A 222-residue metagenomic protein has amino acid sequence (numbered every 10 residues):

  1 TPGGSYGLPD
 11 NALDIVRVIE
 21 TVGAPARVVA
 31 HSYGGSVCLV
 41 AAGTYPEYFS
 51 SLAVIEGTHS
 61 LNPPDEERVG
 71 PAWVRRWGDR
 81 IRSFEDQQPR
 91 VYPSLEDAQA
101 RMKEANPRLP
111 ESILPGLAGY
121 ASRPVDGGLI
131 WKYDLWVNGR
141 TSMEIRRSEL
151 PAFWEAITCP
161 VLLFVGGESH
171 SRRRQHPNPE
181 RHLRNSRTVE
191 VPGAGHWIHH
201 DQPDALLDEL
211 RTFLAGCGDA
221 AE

Functional and structural regions predicted by a protein language model:
T1-Y33, D65-R68, D208: Active-site loop/oxyanion-hole signature of alpha/beta-hydrolase fold enzymes
I19, A41-A42, E180: A conserved amphipathic alpha-helix that caps or lines the catalytic cleft of carbohydrate- and lipid-modifying enzymes
A24-V69: Conserved hydrolase catalytic core segment
I55-V91: A catalytic-pocket lid/entrance helix-loop region that shapes and gates access to the active site across common
D86-E144: Conserved alpha/beta-hydrolase catalytic His-Asp/Glu region
A156-A194: Conserved loop-alpha-helix segment in the C-terminal half of the alpha/beta-hydrolase fold that carries the catalytic
A194-L207: Catalytic histidine-centered segment of alpha/beta-hydrolase-like enzymes
